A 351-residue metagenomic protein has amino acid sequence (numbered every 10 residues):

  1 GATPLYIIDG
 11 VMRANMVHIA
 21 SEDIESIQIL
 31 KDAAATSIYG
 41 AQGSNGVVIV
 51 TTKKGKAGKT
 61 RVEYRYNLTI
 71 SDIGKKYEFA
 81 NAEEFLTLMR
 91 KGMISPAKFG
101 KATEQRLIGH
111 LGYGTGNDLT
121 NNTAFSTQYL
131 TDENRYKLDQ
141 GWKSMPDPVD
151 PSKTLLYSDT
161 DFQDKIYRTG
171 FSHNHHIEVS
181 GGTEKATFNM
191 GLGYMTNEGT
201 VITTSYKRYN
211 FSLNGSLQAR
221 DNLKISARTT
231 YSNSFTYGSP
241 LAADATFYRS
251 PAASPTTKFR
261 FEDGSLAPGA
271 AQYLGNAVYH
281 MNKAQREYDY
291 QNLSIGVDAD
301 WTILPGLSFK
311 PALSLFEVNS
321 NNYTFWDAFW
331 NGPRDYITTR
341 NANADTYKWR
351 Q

Functional and structural regions predicted by a protein language model:
G1-D9, E25-S26, T36-K56: Extracytoplasmic beta-strand/coil segments of soluble accessory domains associated with Gram-negative outer-membrane
D9-A35: Short acidic/polar hinge/loop motifs at secondary-structure boundaries that mediate gating or recognition
R13-N15, A33-I38, G55-G58, I70-I73 (+2 more regions): Short beta-strands and strand-coil junctions in structured, solvent-facing domains, enriched
G43-Y66, L156, I177-E178: N-terminal periplasmic accessory domains that precede and gate Gram-negative outer-membrane beta-barrel machines
T52, Y64, I177-G181, F211-L217 (+1 more regions): Residues on the lipid-exposed face of transmembrane beta-strands in outer-membrane beta-barrel proteins
A57-S158, T169, G199-S294, A312-Q351: Surface-exposed loop/interface segments of Gram-negative outer-membrane beta-barrel transport/assembly proteins
K185-F188, N222-I225, L307-F309: Repeated loop/turn-to-beta-strand initiation elements of outer-membrane beta-barrel proteins
L192-E198: Transmembrane beta-strand segments that form the barrel wall of outer-membrane beta-barrel proteins
